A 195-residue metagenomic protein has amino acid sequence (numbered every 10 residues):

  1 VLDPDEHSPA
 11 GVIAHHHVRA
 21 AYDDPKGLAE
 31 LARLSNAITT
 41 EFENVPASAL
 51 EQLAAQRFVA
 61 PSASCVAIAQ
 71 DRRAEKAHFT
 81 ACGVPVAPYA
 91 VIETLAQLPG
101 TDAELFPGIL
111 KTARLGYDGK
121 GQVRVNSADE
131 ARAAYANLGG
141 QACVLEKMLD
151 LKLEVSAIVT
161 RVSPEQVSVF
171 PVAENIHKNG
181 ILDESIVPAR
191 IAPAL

Functional and structural regions predicted by a protein language model:
V1, V18-R19, P61, P88-V91 (+2 more regions): Structural signal for conserved beta-strand scaffold positions within catalytic alpha/beta enzyme cores
V1-A77, A96: ATP-binding N-terminal substructure of ATP-dependent carboxylate-amine bond-forming enzymes
E30-L31, H78, G100-T101, A134-N137: CheY-like receiver
E43-V45, A113-L115, T160: Short glycine-rich anion-binding loops that position phosphate/pyrophosphate groups of nucleotides and phosphorylated
Q56, S62-Q122, A128: A conserved helix-loop-beta module that forms one wall/lid of the active-site cleft in ATP-utilizing catalytic domains
G121, V125-L195: Internal nucleotide-binding/catalytic subdomain
